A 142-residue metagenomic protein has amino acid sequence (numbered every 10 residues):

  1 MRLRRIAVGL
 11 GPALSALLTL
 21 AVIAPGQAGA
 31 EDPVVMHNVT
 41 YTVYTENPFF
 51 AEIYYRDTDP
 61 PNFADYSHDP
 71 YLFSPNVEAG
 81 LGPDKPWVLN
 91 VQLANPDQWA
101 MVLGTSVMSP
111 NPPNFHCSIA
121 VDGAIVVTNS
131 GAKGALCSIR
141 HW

Functional and structural regions predicted by a protein language model:
M1-A13: Bacterial N-terminal signal peptides that target proteins for export
L18-V35: C-terminal region of N-terminal signal peptides and the immediate post-cleavage residues of exported proteins
A24, V35, F49, N111-P113: Short loop/turn segments at connectors of secondary-structure elements within structured domains
A28, V39, A135: A broad, low-specificity signal marking well-ordered, structured residues that form hydrophobic/aromatic
E31-D65: Short, surface-exposed binding/anchoring microloops in extracellular/periplasmic proteins
R56-S109: Mature extracytoplasmic domains of secretory-pathway proteins
P86-I139: Extracytosolic low-complexity repeat regions of secreted or lipid-anchored proteins
